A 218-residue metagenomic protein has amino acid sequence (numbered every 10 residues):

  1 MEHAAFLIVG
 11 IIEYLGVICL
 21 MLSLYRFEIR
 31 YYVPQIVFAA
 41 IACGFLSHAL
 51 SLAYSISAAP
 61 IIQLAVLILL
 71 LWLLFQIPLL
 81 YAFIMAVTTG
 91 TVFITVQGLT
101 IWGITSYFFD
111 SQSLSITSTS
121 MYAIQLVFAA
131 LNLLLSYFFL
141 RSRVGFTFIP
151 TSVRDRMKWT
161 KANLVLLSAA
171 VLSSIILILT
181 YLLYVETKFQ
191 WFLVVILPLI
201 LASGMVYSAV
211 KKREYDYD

Functional and structural regions predicted by a protein language model:
M1-Y14: Hydrophobic transmembrane alpha-helical segments in integral membrane proteins
I11-L15, C19, Q35-I41: Terminal, non-globular segments
L15-L20, L64-L74, G90-I94, L197-Y207: Alpha-helical transmembrane segments and their membrane-interface exit regions
Q35-Q63, Q97-G98: A generic, lipid-embedded transmembrane alpha helix
L80-P150: Membrane-proximal helix-loop-helix units in multi-pass membrane proteins
Q125-A130, Q190-G204: Small-residue-rich transmembrane alpha-helices that serve as helix-helix interface/gating elements in multipass
R141-A170: Membrane-helix boundary/juxtamembrane motif in polytopic membrane proteins
L177-I196: Extracellular/periplasmic helix-loop-helix junctions in multi-pass membrane proteins
